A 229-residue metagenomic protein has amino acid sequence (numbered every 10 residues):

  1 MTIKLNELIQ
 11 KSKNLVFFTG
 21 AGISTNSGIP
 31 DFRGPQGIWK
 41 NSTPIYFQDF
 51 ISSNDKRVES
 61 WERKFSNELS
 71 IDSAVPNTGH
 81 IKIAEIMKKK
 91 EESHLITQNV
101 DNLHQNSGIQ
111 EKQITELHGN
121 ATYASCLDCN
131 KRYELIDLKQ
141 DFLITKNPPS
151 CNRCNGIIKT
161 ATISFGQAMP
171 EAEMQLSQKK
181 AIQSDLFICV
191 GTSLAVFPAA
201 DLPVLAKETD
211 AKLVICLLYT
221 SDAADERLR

Functional and structural regions predicted by a protein language model:
M1-S221: Conserved catalytic core of sirtuin-type NAD+-dependent deacylases
Y219-R229: Single conserved hydrophobic/aromatic residue that forms the stacking wall/gate of nucleotide- or nucleobase-binding
